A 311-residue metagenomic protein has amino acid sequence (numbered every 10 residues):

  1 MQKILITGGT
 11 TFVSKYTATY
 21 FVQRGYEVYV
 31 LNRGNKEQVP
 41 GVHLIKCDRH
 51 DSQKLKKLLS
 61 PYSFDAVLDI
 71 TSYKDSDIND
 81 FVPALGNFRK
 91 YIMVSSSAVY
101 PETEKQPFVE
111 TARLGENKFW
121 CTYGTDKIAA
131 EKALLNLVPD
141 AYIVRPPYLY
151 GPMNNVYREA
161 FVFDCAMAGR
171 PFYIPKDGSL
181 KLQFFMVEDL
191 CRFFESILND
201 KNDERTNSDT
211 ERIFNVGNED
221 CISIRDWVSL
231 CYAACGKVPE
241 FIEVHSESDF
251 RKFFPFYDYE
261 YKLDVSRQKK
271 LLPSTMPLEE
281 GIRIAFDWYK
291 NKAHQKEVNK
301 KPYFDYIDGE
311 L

Functional and structural regions predicted by a protein language model:
I4-R24: N-terminal Rossmann NAD(P)H-binding glycine-rich loop of SDR-like oxidoreductase domains
T7, G151, P175-L180, D209-C221 (+2 more regions): Glycine-rich Rossmann NAD(P)(H)-binding loop
S96-T122, N136: Active-site "gating" loop of Rossmann-like NAD(P)-dependent oxidoreductase/epimerase domains
E131-M153: Conserved beta-loop-beta element that borders a ligand/cofactor-binding pocket
M153, K181-E188, I213-A234, M276-P277 (+1 more regions): Substrate-binding strand-loop-helix patch in Rossmann-like NAD(P)-dependent oxidoreductase/epimerase domains
F163-Y173, L180-I222: Alpha-helical substrate-binding/gating segment
N199-E260, Q295, K301-L311: Mid/C-terminal beta-alpha module of Rossmann-like enzyme folds, strongest in SDR-family dehydrogenases/epimerases
D258-L311: C-terminal amphipathic/interface module of NAD(P)-dependent oxidoreductases and related NAD-binding regulators
